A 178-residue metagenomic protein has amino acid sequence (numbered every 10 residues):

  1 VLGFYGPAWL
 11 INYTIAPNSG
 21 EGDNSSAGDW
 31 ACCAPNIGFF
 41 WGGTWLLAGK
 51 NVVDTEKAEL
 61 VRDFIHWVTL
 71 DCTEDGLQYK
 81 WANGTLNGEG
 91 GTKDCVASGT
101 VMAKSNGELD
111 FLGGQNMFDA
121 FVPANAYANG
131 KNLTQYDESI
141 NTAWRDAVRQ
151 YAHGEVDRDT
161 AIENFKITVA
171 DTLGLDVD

Functional and structural regions predicted by a protein language model:
V1-D63: Extracytoplasmic/periplasmic substrate-binding proteins
A8, T14-N18, V68-C72, V148 (+2 more regions): Sec/Tat-exported extracytoplasmic proteins
I37-G38, D54-V61, L133-N141, G154-R158 (+1 more regions): Solvent-exposed, acidic/flexible segments
G49, V61-T73, L77-Y79, R145-A152 (+3 more regions): Non-transmembrane alpha-helical segments in soluble domains of secreted/periplasmic/extracellular proteins
Q78-W81, G174-D178: Charged/polar, low-hydrophobicity segments characteristic of intrinsically disordered regions and flexible loops
Y79-D146, Q150: Long, aromatic- and glycine/proline-rich binding clefts that accommodate carbohydrate-like moieties
